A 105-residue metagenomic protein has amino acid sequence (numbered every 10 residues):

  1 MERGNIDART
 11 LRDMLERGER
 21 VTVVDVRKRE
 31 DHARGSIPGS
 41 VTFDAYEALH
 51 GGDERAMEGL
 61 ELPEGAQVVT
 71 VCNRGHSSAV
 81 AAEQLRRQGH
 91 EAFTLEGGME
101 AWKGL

Functional and structural regions predicted by a protein language model:
M1-T22, R29-Q67, R74-L105: Rhodanese-like catalytic fold shared by cysteine-dependent sulfurtransferases and DSP/PTP-type phosphatases
